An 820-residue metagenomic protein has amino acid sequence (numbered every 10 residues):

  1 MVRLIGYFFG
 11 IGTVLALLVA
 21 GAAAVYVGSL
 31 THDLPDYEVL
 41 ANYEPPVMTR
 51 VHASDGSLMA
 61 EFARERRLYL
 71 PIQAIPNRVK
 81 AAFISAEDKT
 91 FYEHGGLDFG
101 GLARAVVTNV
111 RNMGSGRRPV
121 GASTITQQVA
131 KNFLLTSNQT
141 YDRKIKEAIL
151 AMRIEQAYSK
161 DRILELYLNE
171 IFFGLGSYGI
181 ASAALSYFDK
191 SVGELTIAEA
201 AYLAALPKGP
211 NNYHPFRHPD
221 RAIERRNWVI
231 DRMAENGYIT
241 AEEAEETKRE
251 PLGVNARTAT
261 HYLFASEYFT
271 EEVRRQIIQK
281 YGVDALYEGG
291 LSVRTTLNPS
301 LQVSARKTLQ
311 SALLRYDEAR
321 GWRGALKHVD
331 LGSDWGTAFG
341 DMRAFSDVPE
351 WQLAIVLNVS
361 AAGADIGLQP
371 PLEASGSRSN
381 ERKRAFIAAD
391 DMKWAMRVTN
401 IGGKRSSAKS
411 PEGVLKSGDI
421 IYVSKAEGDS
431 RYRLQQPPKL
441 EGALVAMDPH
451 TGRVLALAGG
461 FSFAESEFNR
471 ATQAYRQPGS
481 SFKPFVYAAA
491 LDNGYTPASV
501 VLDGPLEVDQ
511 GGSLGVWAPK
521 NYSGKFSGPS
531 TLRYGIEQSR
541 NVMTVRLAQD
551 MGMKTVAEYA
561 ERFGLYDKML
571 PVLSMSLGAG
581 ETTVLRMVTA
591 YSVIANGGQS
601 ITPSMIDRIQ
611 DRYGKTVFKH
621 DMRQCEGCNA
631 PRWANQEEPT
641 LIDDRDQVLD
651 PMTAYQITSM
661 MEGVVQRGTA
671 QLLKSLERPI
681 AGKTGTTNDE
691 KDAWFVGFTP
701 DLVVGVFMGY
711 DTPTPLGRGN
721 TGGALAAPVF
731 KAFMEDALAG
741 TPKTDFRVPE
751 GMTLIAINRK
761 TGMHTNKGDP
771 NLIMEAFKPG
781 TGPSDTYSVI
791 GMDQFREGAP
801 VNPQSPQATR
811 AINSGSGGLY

Functional and structural regions predicted by a protein language model:
M1-H52, T90, M113: N-terminal type II signal-anchor transmembrane helix that functions as the membrane-insertion/stop-transfer segment
T13, A259, L331-D341, N358-A362 (+9 more regions): Soluble, non-transmembrane domains of envelope/secretory-pathway proteins that act on or interact with carbohydrate
V19, G28-P45, T196, A312-G324 (+5 more regions): Beta-lactamase-like hydrolase cores
A24, G116-Q369, L547, E561-R562 (+3 more regions): Non-catalytic, structured segments within soluble enzyme domains
M48-S54, I75, L195, L353-L368 (+4 more regions): A short, well-structured edge-of-sheet supersecondary motif
F83, M233, A305, T451-G452 (+6 more regions): Active-site SXXK
Y92-L102, Y178-A181, T240-A244, F468 (+4 more regions): Short, well-structured active-site flanking segments
N112-Q139, G193, T260-A265, H450 (+5 more regions): Conserved catalytic neighborhood of penicillin-recognizing serine enzymes
